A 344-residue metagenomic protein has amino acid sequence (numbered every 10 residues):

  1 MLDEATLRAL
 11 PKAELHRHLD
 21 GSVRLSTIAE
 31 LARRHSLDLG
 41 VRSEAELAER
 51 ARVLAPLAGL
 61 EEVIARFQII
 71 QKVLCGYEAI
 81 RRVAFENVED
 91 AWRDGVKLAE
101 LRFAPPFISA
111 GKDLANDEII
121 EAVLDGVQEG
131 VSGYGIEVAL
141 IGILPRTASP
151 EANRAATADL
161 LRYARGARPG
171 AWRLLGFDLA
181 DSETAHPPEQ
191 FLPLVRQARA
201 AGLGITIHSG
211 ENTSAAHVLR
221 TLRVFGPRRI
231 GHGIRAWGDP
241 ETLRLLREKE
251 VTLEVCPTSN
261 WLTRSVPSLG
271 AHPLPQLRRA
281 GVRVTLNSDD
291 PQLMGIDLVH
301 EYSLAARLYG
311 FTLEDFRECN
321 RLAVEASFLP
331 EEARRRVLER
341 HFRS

Functional and structural regions predicted by a protein language model:
M1-L203, N212-H217, V224-R229, R235-S344: Metal-cofactor-binding active-site regions of metalloenzymes
I205-I207: Conserved hydrophobic beta-strand within the GNAT/NAT acetyltransferase core sheet that lines the active-site cleft
